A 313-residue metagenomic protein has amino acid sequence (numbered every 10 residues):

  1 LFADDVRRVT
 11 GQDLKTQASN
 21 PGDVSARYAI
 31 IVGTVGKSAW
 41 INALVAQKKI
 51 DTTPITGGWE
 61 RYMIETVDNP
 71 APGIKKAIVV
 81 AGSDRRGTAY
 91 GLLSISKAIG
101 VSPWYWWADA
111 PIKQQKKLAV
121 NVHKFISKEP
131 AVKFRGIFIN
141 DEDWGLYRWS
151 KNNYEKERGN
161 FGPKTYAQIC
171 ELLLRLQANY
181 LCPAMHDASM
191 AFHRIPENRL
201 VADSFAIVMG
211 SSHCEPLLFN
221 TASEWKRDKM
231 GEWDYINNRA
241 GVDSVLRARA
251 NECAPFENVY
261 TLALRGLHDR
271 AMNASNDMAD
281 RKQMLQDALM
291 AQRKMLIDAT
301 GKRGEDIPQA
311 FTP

Functional and structural regions predicted by a protein language model:
L1-E129: Contiguous, structured surface segment used for ligand recognition
D4, R8, Y90-L93, A167 (+3 more regions): Solvent-exposed, polar/charged alpha-helical surfaces in well-ordered, non-transmembrane soluble domains, broadly
T16-A18, I112-V120, H193, V201-S204 (+1 more regions): Gly/Pro-rich turn-and-neighbor structural signature
A77-G82, D143-P163, N179-S189, S223-V242 (+1 more regions): The substrate-binding groove and active-site-proximal loops of carbohydrate-active enzymes, especially glycoside
S102-G159, K164-A184: An acidic-aromatic substrate-binding cleft motif
R135-I139, L174, Y180-P183, M209-S212 (+2 more regions): Hydrophobic faces of well-ordered beta-strands that scaffold small-molecule active sites in alpha/beta enzyme cores
P183-H186, G210-N220, D298-P313: Aromatic-lined carbohydrate-recognition surfaces of secreted/lumenal glycan-active proteins
D187-L217: Aromatic-lined substrate-binding rim segments of carbohydrate-active enzymes
